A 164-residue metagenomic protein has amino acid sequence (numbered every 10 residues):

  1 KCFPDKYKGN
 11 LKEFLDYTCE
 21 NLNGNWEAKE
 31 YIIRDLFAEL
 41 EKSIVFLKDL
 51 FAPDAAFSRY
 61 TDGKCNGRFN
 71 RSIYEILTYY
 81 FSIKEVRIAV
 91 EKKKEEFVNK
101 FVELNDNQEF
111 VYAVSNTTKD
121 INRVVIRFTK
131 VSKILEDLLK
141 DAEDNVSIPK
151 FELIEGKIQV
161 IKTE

Functional and structural regions predicted by a protein language model:
K1-E164: Flexible coil/loop and intrinsically disordered segments
